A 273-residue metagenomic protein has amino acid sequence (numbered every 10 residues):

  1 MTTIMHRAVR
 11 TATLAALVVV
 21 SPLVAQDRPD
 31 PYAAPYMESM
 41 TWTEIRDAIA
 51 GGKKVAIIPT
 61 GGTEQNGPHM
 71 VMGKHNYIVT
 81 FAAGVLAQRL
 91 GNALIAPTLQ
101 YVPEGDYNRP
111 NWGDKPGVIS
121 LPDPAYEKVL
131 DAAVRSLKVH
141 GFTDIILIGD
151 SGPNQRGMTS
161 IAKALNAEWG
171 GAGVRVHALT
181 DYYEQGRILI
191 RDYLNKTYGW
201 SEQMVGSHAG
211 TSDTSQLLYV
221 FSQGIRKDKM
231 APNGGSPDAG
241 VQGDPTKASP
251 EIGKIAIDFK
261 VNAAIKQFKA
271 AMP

Functional and structural regions predicted by a protein language model:
M1-T13: Bacterial N-terminal signal peptides that target proteins for export
I4, V20-S21, S207, D238: Generic secretory/membrane-interface signal
H6, A15-L17, D47, S207: Generic marker of residues within folded, mature protein domains
T11-P22: Bacterial N-terminal signal peptides
Q26-I146, D150-P273: Extended, histidine- and acidic-residue-enriched regions that form the cofactor-binding/catalytic faces
